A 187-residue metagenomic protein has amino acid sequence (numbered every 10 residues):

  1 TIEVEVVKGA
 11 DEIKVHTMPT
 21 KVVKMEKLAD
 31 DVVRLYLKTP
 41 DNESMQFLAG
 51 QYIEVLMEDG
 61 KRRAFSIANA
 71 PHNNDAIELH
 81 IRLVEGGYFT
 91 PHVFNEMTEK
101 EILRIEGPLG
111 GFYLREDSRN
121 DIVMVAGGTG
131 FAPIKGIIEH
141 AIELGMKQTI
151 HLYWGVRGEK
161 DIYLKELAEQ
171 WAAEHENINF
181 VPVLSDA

Functional and structural regions predicted by a protein language model:
T1, G127-G128: A short acidic Gly-Thr/Ser loop motif
T1, T149-A187: Reductase modules of NAD(P)H-dependent flavoproteins
I2-E5, V55, I105: A generic structural signal for residues embedded in beta-strands
E3, G9-K14, H140-A141: Anionic-ligand-binding alpha/beta catalytic cores of soluble enzymes and soluble regulatory domains that recognize
K8-E101, N120, V156-G158, V183-D186: Ferredoxin-reductase
G107-R119: A short, basic/flexible loop-to-alpha-helix module at the beginning of a structural domain
T129-I134: Hydrophobic/small residue at the entry helix of a nucleotide-binding pocket
K135-E143: Histidine-anchored nucleotide/phosphate-binding helix
